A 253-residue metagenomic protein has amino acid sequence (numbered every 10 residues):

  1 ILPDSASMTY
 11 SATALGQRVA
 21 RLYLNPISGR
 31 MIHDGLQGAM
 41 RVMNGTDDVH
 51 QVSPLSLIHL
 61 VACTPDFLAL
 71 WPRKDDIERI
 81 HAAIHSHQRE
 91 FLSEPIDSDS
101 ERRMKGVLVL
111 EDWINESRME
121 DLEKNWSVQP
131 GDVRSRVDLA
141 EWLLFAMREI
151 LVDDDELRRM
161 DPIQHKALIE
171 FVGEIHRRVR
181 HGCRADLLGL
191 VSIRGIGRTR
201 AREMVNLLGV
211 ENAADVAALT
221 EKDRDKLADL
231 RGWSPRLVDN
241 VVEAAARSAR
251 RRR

Functional and structural regions predicted by a protein language model:
I1-L2: Short hydrophobic beta-strand motif reused across regulatory alpha/beta modules
A6-R200: C-terminal helical accessory/scaffold domains
T9, G209-V210: Residue at a beta-strand N-cap/secondary-structure junction
G16, N206-L208: A short beta-strand motif that forms part of the nucleic acid-binding face of small beta-barrel RNA-binding folds
C183, A201, A213, G232-R253: C-terminal interaction appendages of subunits in large macromolecular complexes
L187-N206, K222-D239: Helix-hairpin-helix
V210-A213, K222: LysM (lysin motif) carbohydrate-binding repeats in extracellular/periplasmic proteins that recognize
A217-A218: Extended intrinsically disordered, low-complexity coil regions enriched in Ser, Thr, Gly, Ala and often Pro
